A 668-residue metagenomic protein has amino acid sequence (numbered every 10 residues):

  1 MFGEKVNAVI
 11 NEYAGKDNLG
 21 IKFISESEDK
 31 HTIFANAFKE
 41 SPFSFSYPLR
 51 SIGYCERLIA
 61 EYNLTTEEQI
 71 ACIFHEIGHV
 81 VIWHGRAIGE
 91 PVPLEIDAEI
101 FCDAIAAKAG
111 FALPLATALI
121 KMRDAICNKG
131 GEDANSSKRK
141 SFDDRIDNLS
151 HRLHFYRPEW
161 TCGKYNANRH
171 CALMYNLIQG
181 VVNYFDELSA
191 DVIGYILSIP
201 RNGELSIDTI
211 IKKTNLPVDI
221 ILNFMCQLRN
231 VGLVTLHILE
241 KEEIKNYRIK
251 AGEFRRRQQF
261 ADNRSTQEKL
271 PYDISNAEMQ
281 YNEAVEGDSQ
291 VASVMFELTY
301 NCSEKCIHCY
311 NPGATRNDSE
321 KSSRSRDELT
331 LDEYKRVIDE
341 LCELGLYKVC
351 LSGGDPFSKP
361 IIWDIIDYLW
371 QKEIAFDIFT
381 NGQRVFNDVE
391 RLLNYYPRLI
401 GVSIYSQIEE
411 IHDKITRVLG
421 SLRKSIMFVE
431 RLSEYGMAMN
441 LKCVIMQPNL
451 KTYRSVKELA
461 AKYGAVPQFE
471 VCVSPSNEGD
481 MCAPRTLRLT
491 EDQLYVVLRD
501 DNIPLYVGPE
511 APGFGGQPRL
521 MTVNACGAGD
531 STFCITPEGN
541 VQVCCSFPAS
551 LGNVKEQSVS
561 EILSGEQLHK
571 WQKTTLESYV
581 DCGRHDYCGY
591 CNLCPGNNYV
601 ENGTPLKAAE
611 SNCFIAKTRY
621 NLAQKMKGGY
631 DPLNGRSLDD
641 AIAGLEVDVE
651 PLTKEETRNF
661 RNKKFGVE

Functional and structural regions predicted by a protein language model:
M1-Y47: Auxiliary, metal-adjacent structural segments of Zn-dependent hydrolase domains
T32-T65, V80, H84: Active-site scaffold of zinc-dependent metalloenzymes
T65-G78: Short alpha-helix carrying the canonical HExxH Zn2+-binding catalytic motif
E90-N135: Short helix/loop segments within enzyme catalytic domains that coordinate or immediately flank catalytic cofactors
Y175-N176, G180, D186-S189, L197-R201 (+6 more regions): N-terminal pre-core extensions flanking Radical SAM catalytic domains
F260-R391, Y395-R398: Conserved alpha-helical substructure of the radical SAM core
Y281, S546-E668: Flexible mid-to-C-terminal extensions adjoining Fe-S/redox cofactors in radical SAM and related proteins
E320-S322, Y396-L399, S403-G529, C534-Q557: Radical SAM enzyme [4Fe-4S]-AdoMet core and its adjacent flexible, acidic and glycine-rich loops/tails across
